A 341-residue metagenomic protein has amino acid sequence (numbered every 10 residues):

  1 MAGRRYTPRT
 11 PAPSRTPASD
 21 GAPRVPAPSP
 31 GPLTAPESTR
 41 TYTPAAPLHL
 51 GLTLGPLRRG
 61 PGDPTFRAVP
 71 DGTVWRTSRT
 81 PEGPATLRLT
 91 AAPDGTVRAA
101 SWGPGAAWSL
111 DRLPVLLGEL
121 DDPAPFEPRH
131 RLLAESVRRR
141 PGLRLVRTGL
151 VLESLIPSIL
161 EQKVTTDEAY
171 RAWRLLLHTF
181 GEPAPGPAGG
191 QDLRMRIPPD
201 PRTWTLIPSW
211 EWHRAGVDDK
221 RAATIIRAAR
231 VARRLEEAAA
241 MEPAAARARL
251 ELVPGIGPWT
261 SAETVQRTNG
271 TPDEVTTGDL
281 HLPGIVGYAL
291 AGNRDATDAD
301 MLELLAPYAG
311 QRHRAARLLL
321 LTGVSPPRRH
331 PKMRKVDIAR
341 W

Functional and structural regions predicted by a protein language model:
M1-W341: HhH-family (HhH-GPD) DNA N-glycosylase catalytic core used in base-excision repair
